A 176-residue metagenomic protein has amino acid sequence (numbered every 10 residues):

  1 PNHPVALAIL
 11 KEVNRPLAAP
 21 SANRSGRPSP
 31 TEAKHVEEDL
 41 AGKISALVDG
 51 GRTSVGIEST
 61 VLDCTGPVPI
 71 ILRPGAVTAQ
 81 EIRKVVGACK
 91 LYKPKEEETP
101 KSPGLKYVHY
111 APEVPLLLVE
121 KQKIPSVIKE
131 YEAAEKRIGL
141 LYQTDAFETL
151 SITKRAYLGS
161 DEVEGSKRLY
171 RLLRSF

Functional and structural regions predicted by a protein language model:
P1-F176: Active-site-adjacent structural elements in enzyme catalytic cores
